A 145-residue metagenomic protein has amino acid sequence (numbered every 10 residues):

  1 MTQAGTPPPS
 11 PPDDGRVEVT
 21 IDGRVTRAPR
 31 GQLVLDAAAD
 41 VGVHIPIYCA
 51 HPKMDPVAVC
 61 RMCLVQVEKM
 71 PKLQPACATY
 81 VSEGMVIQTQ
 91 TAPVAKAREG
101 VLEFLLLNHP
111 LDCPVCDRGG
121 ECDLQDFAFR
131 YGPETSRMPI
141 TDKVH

Functional and structural regions predicted by a protein language model:
M1-G15: Intrinsic disorder at enzyme termini
Q3, R61-V65, M70-H145: Fe-S ferredoxin-like electron-transfer domains and their immediately adjacent linker/connector regions across
P9-P11, T20, L73: Short, flexible segments with low predicted structural confidence
V17, R24-E83, P93-K96: N-terminal cofactor/phosphate-binding cores enriched in small/glycine residues, especially glycine-rich loops such as
E18-I21, P110: A short, structure-level motif marking secondary-structure boundaries and short turns
